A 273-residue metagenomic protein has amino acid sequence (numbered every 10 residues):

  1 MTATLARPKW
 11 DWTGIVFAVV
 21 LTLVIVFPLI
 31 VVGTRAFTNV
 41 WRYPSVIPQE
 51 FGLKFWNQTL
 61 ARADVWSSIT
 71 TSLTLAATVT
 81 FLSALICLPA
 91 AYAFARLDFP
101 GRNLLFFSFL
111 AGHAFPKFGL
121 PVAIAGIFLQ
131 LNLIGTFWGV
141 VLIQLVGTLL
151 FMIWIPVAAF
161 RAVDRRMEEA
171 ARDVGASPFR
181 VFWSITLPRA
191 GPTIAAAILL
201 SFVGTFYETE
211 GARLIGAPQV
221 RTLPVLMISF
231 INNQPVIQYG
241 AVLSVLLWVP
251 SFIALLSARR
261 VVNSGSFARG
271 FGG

Functional and structural regions predicted by a protein language model:
M1-R7, L75-F109, F182, R260: Transmembrane-helix boundary motif in ABC transporter permease subunits
T2-V16, T38, V157-E168, R172 (+2 more regions): C-terminal transmembrane helix and the adjacent membrane-cytosol boundary/short C-terminal tail of inner/organellar
T2-W10, W56-A63, T205-R259, N263: Interhelical loop and adjacent transmembrane-helix boundary motif in polytopic membrane transport permeases
L5, F27-A63, L214-P218, S266 (+1 more regions): Short membrane-interfacial helix/loop motifs at transmembrane-helix boundaries
D11-A18, P89-I124, E168, G272-G273: Cytoplasmic-entry segments and transmembrane alpha-helices of multi-pass inner-membrane transporters
V16-F17, T22-L29, L145-V146, I153-P156 (+2 more regions): Transmembrane alpha-helices
R35-W41, F118-V122, G126, M152 (+1 more regions): Non-cytoplasmic
Y43-I47, L53-K54, R102-N103, S108 (+3 more regions): Membrane-interfacial helix termini and adjacent extracytoplasmic/periplasmic loops of multi-pass transporters
